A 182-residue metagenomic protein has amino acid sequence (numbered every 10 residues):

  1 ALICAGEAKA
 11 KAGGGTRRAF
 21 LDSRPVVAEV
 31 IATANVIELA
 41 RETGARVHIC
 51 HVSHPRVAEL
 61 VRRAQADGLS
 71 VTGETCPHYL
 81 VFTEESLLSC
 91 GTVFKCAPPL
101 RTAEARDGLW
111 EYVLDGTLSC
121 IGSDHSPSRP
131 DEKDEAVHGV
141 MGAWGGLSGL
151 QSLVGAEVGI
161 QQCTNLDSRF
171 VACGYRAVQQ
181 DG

Functional and structural regions predicted by a protein language model:
A1-I121, H138: Histidine/acidic residue-rich metal-binding segments in metalloenzymes
A10-A12, R41, G142-G146, L166 (+2 more regions): Generic detector of intrinsically disordered, low-complexity, polar/charged segments
E29, G139-G155: Gly/Ser/Thr-rich active-site loops/lids in small-molecule metabolic enzymes that frequently grip phosphoryl groups
S86, A136, C173-Q179: Hydrophobic alpha-helical membrane context
C96-D107, E111-D115, L153-T164, S168-Y175 (+1 more regions): C-terminal helical cap
H125-S126: ABC ATPase nucleotide-binding domains
R129: Catalytic P-loop NTPase motifs of RecA-like helicase/translocase cores
E132-D134: Cytochrome P450 core scaffold surrounding the K-helix E-X-X-R motif and the conserved "meander" helix-loop region
